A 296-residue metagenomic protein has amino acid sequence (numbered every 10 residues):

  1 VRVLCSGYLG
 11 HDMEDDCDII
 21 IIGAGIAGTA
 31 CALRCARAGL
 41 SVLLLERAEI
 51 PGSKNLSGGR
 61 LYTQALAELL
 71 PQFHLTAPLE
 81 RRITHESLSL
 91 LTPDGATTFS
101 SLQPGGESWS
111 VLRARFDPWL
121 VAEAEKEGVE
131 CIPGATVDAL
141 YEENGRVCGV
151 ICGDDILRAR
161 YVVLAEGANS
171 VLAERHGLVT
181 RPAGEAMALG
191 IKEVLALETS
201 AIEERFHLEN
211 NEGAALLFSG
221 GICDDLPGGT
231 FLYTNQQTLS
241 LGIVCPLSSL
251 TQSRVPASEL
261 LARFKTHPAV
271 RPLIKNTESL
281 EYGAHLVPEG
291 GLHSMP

Functional and structural regions predicted by a protein language model:
D15-C17, G153-Y161: Core beta-strand elements of the Rossmann-like FAD/NAD(P) dinucleotide-binding domain in flavoenzyme oxidoreductases
I19-L43: N-terminal Rossmann-like FAD-binding beta1-loop-alpha1 element of flavoenzymes
I22, L157-A168: Short hydrophobic core segments
A48-L91: N-terminal FAD cofactor-binding segment of flavoenzymes
Y141-I156: Conserved beta-strand-loop-beta-strand element in the redox core of flavoprotein oxidoreductases
L164-L178: Flavin (primarily FAD) binding-site architecture
G177-E212: Central beta-strand plus flanking loop segment that forms part of the substrate or channel wall within the catalytic
C223-L226, S249-P296: FAD/FMN-dependent oxidoreductases across multiple families
